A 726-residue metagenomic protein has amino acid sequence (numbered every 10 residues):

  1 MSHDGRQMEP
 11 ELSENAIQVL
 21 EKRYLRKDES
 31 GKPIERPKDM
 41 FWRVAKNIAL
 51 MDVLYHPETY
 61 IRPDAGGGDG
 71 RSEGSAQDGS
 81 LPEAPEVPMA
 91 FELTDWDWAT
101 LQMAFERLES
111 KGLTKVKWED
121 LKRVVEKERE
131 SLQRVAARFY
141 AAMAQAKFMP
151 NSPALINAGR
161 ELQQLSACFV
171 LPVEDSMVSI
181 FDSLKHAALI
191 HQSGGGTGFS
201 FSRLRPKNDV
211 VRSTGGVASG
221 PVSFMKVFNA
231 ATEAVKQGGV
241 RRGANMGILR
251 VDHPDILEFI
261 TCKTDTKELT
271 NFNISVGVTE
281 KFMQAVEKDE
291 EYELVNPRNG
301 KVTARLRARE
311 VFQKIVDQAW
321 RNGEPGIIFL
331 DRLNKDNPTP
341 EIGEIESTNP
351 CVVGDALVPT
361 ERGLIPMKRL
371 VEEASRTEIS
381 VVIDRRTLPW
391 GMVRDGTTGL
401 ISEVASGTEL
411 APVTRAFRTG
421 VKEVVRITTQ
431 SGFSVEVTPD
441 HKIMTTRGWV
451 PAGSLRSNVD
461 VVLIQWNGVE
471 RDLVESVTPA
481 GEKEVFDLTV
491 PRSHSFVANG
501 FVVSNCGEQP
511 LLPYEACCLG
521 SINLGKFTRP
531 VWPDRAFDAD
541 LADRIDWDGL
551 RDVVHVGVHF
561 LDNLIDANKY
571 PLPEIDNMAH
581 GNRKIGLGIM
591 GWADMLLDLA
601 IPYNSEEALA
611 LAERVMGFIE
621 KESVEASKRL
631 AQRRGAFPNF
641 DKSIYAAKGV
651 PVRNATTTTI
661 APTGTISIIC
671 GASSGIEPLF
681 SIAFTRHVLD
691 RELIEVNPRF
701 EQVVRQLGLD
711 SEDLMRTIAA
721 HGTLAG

Functional and structural regions predicted by a protein language model:
M1-P359, V371-S380, W390-R394, A405 (+2 more regions): Extended catalytic cores of very large enzyme megasubunits
V352-N505: HINT superfamily self-processing domains
